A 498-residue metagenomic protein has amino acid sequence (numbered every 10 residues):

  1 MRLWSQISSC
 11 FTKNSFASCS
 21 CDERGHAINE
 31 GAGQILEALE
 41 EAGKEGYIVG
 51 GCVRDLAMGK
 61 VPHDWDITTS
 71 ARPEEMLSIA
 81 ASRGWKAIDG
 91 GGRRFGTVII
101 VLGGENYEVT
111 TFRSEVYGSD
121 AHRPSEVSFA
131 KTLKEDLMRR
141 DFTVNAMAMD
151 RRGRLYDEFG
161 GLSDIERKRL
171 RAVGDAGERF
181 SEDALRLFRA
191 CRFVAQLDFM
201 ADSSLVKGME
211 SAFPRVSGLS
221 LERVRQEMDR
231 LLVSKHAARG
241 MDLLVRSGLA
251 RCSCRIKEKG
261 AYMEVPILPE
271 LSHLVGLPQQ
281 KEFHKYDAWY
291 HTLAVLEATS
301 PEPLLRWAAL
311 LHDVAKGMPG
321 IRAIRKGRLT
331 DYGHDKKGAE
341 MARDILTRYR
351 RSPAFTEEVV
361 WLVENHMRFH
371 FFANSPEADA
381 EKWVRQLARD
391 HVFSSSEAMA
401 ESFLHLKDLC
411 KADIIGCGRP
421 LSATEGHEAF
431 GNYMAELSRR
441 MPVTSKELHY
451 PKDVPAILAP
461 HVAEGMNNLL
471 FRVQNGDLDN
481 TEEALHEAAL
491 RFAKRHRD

Functional and structural regions predicted by a protein language model:
M1-D498: Catalytic cores of the polymerase beta-like nucleotidyltransferase superfamily and closely associated nucleotide
